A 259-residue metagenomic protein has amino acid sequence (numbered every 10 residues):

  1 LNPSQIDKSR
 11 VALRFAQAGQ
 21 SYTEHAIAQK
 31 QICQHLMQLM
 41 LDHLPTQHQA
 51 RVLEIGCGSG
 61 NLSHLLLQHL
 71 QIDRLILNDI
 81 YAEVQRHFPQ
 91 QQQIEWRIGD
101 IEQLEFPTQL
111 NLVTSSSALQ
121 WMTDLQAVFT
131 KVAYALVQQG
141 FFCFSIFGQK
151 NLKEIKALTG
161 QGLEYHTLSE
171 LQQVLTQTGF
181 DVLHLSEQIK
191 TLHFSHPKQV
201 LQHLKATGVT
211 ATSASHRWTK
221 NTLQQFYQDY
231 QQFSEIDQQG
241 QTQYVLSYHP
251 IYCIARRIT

Functional and structural regions predicted by a protein language model:
L1-S21, K30, Q34: N-terminal, positively charged/glycine-rich alpha-helical extensions of SAM-dependent methyltransferases
H25-A28, S59-N61, E164-H166, H184-T259: Conserved Class I S-adenosyl-L-methionine
I27-H48: Conserved alpha-helix/loop element of class I SAM-dependent methyltransferases that forms part of the SAM/SAH-binding
L53-L104: Class I SAM-dependent methyltransferase SAM/SAH-binding core
E102-V113: A short acidic, Gly/Pro-enriched loop at the edge of an enzyme's catalytic core that lines a small-molecule cofactor
N111-L125, I146: A short SAM/SAH-binding and catalytic strip from SAM-dependent methyltransferases
Q126-F141: A short glycine-rich, Lys/Arg-flanked "PGG" loop and its adjoining helix->strand segment in the class I
C143-L168: Conserved class I S-adenosyl-L-methionine
